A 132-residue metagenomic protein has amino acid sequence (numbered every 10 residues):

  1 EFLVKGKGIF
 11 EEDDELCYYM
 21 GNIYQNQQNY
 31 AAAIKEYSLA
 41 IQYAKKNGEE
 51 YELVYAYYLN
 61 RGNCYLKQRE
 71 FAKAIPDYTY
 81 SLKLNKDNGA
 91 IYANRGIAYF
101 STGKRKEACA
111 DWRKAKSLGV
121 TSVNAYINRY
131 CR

Functional and structural regions predicted by a protein language model:
E1-R132: Alpha-helical tetratricopeptide repeat
